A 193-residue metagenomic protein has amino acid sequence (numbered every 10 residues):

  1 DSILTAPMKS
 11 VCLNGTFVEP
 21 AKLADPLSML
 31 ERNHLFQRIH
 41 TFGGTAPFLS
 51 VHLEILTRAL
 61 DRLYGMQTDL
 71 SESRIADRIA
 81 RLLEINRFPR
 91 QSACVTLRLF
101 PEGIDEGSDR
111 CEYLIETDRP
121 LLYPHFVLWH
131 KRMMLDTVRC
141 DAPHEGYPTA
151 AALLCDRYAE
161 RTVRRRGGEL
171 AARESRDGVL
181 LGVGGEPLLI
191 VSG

Functional and structural regions predicted by a protein language model:
D1-R81, E102-G193: Helix-start/capping segments and mature chain N-termini
L82-F88: Phosphate/pyrophosphate-binding loops at sites that engage ATP/ADP/AMP, CoA/4′-phosphopantetheine, polyphosphate
F88-L99: Ordered, amphipathic secondary-structure segments that act as subunit-interaction surfaces in large macromolecular
